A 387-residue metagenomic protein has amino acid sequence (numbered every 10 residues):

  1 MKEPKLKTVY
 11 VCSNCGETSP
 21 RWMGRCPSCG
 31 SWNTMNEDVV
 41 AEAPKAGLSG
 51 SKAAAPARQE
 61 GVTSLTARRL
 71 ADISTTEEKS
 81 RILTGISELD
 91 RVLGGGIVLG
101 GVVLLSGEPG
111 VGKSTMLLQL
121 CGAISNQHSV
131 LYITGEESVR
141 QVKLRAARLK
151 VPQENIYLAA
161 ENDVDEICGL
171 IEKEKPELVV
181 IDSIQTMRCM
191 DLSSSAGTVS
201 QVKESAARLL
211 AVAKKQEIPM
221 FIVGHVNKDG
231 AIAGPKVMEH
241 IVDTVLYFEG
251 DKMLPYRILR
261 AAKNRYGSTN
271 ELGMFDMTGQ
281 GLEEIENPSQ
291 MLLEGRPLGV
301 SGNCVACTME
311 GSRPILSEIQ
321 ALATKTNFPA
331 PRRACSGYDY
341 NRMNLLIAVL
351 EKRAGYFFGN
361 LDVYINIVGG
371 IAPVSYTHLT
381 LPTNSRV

Functional and structural regions predicted by a protein language model:
V9, M23: Residues immediately within or flanking Cys/His clusters that coordinate Zn2+ in small zinc-binding modules
C12-C15, C26-C29: Short cysteine-rich clusters marking metal-coordination/redox-active sites
S31, E42-P44, S64-A67, E174 (+2 more regions): Conserved P-loop NTPase
P56-L149, C168: The Walker A/P-loop phosphate-binding site
K79, E154-E161, M190-K203, P331-D339 (+1 more regions): Flexible beta-alpha connector loops of hexameric P-loop NTPases
I133-E177, S183-L192: Nucleotide-state-sensitive switch-loop elements of NTP-binding domains
Q201-F221: Substrate-engagement module of ASCE P-loop NTPases
T377-T383: Conserved small/polar residues in nucleotide/adenosyl-binding loops
